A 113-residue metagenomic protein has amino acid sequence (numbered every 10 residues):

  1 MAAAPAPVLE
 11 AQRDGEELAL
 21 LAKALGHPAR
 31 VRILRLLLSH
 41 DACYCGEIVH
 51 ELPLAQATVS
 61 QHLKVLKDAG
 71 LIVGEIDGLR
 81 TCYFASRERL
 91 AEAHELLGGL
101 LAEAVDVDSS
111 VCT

Functional and structural regions predicted by a protein language model:
M1-E17, S39, R87-T113: Amphipathic alpha-helical dimerization/coiled-coil segments that flank or bridge DNA-binding/regulatory modules
L9-Q12, E16-A55, L79-L90: N-terminal helix-turn-helix DNA-binding core of bacterial DNA-binding proteins
A24-L25, E75, L100: Conserved catalytic core of Hanks-type protein kinase domains
R30, Q61-H62: Histidine-centered divalent metal-coordination motifs
H50, Q61, K67-D68: Alpha-helical residues within the helix-turn-helix
K64, V73, A91, E95: Internal catalytic or translocation cores that form aromatic/hydrophobic pockets or channels for amphipathic metabolites
K67-D77, F84: Beta-hairpin "wing" of winged helix-turn-helix
